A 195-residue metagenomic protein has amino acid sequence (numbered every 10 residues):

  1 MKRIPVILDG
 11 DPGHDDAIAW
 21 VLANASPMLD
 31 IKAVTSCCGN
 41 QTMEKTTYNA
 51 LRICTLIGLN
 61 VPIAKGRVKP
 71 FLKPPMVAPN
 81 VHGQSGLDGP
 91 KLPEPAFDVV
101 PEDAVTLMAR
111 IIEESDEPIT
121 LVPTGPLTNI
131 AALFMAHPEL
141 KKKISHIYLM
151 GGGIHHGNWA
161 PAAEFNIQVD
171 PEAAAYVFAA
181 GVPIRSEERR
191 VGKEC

Functional and structural regions predicted by a protein language model:
M1-K193: N-terminal acidic, glycine/proline-rich low-complexity segments
